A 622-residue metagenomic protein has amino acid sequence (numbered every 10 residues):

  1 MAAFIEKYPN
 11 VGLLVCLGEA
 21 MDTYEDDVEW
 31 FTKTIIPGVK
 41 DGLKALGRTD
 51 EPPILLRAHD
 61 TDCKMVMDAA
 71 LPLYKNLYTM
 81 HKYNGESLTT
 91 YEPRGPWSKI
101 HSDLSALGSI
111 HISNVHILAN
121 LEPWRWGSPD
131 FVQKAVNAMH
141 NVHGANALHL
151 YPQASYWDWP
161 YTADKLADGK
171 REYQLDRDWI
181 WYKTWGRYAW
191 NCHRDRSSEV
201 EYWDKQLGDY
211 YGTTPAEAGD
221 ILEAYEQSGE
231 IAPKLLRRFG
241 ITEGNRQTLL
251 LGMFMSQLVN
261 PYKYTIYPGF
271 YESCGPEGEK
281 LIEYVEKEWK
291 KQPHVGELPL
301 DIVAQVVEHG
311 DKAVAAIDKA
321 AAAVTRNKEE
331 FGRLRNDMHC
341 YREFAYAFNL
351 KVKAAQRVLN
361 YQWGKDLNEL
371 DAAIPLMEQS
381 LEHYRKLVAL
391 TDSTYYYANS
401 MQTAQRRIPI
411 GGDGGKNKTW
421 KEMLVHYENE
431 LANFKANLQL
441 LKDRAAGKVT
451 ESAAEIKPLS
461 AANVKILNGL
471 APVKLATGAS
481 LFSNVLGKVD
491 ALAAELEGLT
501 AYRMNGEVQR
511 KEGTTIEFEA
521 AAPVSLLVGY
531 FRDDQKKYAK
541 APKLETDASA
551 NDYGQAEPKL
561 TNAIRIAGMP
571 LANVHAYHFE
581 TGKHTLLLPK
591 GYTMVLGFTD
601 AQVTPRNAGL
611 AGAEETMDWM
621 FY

Functional and structural regions predicted by a protein language model:
M1-G240, N245-L258: Catalytic-core regions of glycoside hydrolase
P129-F131, K328-M338, A493-E519, D533-D534: Short linear interaction motifs
P152, R171-T419, M423-H426, E430 (+1 more regions): C-terminal non-catalytic alpha-helical accessory regions
S452-K465, F579-E580, L587-Y592, F598-Y622: Activation corresponds to long, low-complexity, non-globular regions
A453-R510, A613-Y622: Glycan-recognition and processing domains
N505-V508, E512-S525, H575-H584, F621: Extracellular and analogous surface-interaction loops
A522-D534: A short beta-strand element within beta-rich, extracytoplasmic domains of secreted/secretory-pathway proteins
A539-P605: Contiguous ligand/interfacial binding patches
